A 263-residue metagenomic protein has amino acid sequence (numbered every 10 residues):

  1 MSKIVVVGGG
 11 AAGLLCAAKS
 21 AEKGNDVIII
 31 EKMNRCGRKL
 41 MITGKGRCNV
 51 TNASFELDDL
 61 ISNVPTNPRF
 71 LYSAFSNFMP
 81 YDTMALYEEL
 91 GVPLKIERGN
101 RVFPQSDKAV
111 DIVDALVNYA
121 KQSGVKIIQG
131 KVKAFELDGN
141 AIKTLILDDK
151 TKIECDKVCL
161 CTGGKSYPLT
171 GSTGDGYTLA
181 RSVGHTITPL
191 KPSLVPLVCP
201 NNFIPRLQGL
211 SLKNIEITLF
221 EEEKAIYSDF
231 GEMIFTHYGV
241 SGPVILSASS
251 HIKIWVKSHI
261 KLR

Functional and structural regions predicted by a protein language model:
S2-I29: N-terminal Rossmann-like FAD-binding beta1-loop-alpha1 element of flavoenzymes
V5-V7, I30, V132, L145 (+3 more regions): Short hydrophobic core segments
A21-K45: Glycine-rich FAD pyrophosphate-binding loop
N34-C36, I42, V50, S54-L57 (+2 more regions): An anion/pyrophosphate-binding glycine-rich loop and adjacent beta-alpha core in soluble alpha-beta enzymes
R47-I96: Glycine-rich active-site loop/strand segments that organize a redox cofactor
L71-M79, R98-N118, Y167-G171, N202: Short beta-strand to alpha-helix junction loop
I128-A141: A conserved short coil-to-beta-strand element within the FAD-binding core of flavoproteins
K157-F203: Glycine-rich loop(s) and the adjacent beta-strand/alpha-helix scaffold that form part
